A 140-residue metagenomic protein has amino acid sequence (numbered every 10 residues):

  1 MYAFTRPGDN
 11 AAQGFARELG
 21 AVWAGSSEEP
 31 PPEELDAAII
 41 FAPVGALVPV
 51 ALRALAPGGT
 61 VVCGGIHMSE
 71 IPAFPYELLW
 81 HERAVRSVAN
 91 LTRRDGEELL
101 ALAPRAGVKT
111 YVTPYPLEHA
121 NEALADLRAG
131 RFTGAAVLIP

Functional and structural regions predicted by a protein language model:
Y2, A11-A84: Glycine-rich cofactor phosphate-binding loops and adjacent beta1-alpha1 units of small-molecule cofactor enzyme domains
T5, A42, G65, A89 (+1 more regions): Short beta-strand/turn micro-motifs composed of small residues that flank or help shape donor/cofactor-binding pockets
D9-A12, L47-V50, Y76-E77, R94-P104 (+1 more regions): Terminal helix/beta-alpha structural elements that buttress the NAD(P)+-binding lobe
D9-N10, P31-E33, R94, H119-A120: Short secondary-structure capping/turn micro-motifs that flank functional sites
W23-A24, V85-S87, V112-P114, V137: Conserved beta-strand scaffold positions in the cores of enzyme catalytic domains, especially in NTP/NDP-utilizing
G64-M68, V88-L91, Y115: Short strand-turn motif at the edge of the Rossmann-like AdoMet-binding core
A73-F74, W80, R86, G107-T110 (+1 more regions): Residue-level signal for pocket-adjacent positions within structured domains
R93-P140: C-terminal hydrophobic helical "lid"/dimerization subdomain of Rossmann-like NAD(P)H-dependent oxidoreductases
